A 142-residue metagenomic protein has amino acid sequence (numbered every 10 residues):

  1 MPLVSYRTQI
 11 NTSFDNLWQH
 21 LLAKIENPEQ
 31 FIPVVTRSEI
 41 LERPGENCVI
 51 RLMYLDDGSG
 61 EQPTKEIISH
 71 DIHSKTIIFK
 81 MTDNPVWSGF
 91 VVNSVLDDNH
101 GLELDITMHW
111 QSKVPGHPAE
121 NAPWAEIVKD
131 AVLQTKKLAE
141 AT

Functional and structural regions predicted by a protein language model:
M1-G45: Hydrophobic ligand-binding cavity/cleft-lining segments
V4-Y6, V49-R51, E66, L104-I106: Hydrophobic residues positioned within well-ordered beta-strands of beta-sheet architectures
Y6-T8, R37-E39, P63-H70, S88-D97: Hydrophobic/aromatic beta-strand elements that line small-molecule binding cavities or substrate pockets in beta-rich
I10-T12, D56-G58, M108-S112: Beta-strand elements of well-folded, non-transmembrane domains
F14, E42-E46, H70-H73, V95-E103: A short, structured loop/turn motif at beta-sheet edges
I40-D83: Glycine-rich portal/gate segments that line the openings of hydrophobic small-molecule binding cavities
K80-D130: Beta-strand/loop substructures that line and gate deep hydrophobic ligand-binding cavities in soluble
V132-T135: Intrinsically disordered, low-complexity transactivation/modulatory regions of eukaryotic transcription regulators
